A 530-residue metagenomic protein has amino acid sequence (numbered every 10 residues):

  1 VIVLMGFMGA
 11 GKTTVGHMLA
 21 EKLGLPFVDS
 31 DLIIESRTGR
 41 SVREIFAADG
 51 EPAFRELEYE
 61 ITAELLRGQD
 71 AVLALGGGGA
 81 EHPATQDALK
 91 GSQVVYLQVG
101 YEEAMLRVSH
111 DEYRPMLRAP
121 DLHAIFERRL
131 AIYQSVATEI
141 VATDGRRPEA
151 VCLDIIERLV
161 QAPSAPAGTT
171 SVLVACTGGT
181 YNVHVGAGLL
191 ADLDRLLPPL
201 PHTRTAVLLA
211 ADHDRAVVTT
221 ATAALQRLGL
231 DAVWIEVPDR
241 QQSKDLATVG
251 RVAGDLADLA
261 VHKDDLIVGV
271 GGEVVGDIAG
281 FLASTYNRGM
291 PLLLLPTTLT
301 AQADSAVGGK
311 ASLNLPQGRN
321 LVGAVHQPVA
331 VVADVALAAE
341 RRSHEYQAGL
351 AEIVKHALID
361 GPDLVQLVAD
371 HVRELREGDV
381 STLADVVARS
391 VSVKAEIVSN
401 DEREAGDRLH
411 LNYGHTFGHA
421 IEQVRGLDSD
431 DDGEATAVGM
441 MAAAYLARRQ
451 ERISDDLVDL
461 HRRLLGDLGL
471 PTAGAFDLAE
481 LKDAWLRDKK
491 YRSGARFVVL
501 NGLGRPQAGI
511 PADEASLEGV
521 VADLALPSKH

Functional and structural regions predicted by a protein language model:
K12: Conserved lysine of the Walker
M18, K22, L130-S171, A515: NTP-dependent small-molecule kinase module
D29-A88: ATP-dependent small-molecule kinase phosphotransfer cores that center on conserved nucleotide phosphate-binding segments
G91-I132: A glycine- and Lys/Arg-enriched "phosphate-lid" helix/loop adjacent to the NTP-binding pocket of small-molecule kinases
P166-L266: ATP/NTP phosphate-donor binding region
F281-E374: A glycine/threonine-rich phosphate-anchoring loop and its flanking beta-alpha core in nucleotide/phosphate-binding
A351-V354, R452-H530: C-terminal charged capping/lid subdomain of soluble metabolic enzymes
Q366-E480: Active-site segments that bind and position negatively charged phosphate/pyrophosphate groups
